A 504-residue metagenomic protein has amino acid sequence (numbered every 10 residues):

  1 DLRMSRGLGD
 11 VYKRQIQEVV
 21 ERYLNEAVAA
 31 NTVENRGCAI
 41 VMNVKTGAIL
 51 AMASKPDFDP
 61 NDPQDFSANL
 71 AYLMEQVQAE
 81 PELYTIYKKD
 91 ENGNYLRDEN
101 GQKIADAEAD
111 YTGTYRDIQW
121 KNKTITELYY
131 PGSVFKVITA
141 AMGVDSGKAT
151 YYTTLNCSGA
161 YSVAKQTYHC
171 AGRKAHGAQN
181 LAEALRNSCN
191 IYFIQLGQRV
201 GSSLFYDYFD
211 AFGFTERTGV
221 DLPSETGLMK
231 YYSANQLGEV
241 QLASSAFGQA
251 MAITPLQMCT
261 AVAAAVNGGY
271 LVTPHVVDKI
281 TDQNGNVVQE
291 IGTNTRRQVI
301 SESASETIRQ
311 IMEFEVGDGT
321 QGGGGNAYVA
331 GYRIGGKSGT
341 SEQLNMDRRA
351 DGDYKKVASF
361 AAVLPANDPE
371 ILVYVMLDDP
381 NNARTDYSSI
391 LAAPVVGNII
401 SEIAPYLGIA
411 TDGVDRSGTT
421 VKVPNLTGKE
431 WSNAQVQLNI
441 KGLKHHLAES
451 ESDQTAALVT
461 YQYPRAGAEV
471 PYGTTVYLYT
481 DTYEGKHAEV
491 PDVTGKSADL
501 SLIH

Functional and structural regions predicted by a protein language model:
L2-Y12, H504: Single conserved hydrophobic/aromatic residue that forms the stacking wall/gate of nucleotide- or nucleobase-binding
S5, K45-V134, I138-L377, S388: Beta-lactam-recognizing serine transpeptidase/beta-lactamase-like catalytic domain environment
Y12-Q15, I308: Short, low-complexity export/processing leader segments characterized by acidic and small residues
E18-V33: Short, basic/aromatic recognition patches
V20, A39-L50: Short, glycine-anchored, charge-dense loop/turn motifs used at functional sites
E34-G37, T150-Y152, R217, G473 (+1 more regions): Short secondary-structure junction motifs
R36-A39, A330, S359, T455: Short loop/turn microsegments at loop-to-beta-strand junctions
I291, G331, N345, V375-H504: Ligand-recognition elements built from short beta-strands and adjacent flexible loops
